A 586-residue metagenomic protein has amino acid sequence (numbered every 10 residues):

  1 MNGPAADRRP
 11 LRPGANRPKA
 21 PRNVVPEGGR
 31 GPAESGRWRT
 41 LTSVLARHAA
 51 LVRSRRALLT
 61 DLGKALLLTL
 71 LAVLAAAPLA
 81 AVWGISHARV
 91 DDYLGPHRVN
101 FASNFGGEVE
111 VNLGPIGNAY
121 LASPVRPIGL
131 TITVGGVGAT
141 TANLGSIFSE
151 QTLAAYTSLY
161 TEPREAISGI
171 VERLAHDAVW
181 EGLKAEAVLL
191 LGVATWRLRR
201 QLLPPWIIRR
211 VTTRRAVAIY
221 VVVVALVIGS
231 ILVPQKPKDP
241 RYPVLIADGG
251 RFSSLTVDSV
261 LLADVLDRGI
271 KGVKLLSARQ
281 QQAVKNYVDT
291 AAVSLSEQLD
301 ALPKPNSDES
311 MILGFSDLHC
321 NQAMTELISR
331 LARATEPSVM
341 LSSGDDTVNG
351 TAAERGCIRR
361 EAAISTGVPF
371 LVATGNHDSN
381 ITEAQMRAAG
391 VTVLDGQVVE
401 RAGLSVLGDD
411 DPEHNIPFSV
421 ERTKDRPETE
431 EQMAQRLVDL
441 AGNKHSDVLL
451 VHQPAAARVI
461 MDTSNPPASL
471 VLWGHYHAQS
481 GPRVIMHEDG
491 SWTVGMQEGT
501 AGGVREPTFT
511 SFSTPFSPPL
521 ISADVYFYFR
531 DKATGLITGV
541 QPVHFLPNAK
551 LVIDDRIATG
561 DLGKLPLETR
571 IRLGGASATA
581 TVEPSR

Functional and structural regions predicted by a protein language model:
N2-Q298, L567-R586: Non-catalytic terminal accessory segments
I207, L302, F315, C320-E400: Core catalytic region of metal-dependent phosphoesterases/phosphodiesterases, especially metallo-beta-lactamase-like
S259-K271, P303-I312, Q397-G408, E413 (+2 more regions): Beta-strand-turn-beta hairpins that frame and shape the catalytic cleft of phosphate-ester-processing enzymes
G272-K285, E309-M324, T347-A352, N415-E428 (+1 more regions): Acidic/histidine-rich helix-loop elements that form or flank divalent-metal/phosphate-binding sites at the catalytic
N286-N306, L318, E326-E336, A384-A388 (+6 more regions): Extracytosolic and intramembrane catalytic regions of membrane-associated proteins in envelope/secretory systems
S316-H319, G344-D346, N376-H377, D410-P412 (+3 more regions): Active-site metal-binding loops of divalent metal-dependent hydrolases
R333-T335, A402-L407, E413-V494: His/acidic metal-ligating clusters that form di-metal
A362-I364, V368-L371, Q453-E583: Conserved beta-sheet core of the metallophosphoesterase superfamily
